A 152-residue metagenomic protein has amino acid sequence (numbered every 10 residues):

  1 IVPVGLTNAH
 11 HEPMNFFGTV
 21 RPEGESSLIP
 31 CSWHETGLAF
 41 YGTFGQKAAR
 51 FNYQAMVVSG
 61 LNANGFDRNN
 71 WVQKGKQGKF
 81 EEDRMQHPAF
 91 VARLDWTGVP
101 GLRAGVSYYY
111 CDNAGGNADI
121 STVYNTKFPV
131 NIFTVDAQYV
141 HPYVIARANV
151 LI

Functional and structural regions predicted by a protein language model:
I1-R93, D112-S121: Surface-exposed coil loops of outer-membrane beta-barrel proteins
D95-I152: Detector for outer-membrane/organellar transmembrane beta-barrel domains, recognizing the amphipathic beta-strand
